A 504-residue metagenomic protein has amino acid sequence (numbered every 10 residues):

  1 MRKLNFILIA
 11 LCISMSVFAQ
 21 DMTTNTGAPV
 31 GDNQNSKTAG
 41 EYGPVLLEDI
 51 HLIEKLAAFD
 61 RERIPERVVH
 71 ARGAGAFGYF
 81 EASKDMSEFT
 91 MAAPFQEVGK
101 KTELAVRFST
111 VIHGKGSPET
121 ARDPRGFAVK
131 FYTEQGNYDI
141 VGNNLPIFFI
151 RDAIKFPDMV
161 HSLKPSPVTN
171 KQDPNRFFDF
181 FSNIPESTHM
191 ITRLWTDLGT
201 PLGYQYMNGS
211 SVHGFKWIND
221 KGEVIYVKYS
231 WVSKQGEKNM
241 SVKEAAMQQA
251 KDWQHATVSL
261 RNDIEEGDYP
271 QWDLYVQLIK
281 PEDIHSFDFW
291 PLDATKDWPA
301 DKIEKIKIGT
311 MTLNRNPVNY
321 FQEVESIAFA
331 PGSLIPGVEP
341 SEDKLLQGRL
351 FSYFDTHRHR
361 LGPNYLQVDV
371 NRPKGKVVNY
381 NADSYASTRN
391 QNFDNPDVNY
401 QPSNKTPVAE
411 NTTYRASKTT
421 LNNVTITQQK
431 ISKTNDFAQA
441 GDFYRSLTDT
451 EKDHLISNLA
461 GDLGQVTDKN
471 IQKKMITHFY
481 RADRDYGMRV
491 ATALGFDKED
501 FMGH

Functional and structural regions predicted by a protein language model:
R2-I9: Sec-dependent signal peptide recognition, specifically the positively charged N-region followed immediately by
S14-S16: N-terminal signal peptide c-region/cleavage motif recognized by signal peptidases
Q20-H504: Active-site-adjacent core segments of small-molecule enzymes
